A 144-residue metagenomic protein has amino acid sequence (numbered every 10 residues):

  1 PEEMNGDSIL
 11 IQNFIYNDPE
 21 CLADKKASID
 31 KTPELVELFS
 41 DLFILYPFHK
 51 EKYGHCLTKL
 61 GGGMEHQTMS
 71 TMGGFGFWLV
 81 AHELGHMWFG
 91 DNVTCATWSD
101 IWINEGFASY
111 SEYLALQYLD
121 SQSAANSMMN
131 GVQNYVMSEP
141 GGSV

Functional and structural regions predicted by a protein language model:
P1-G6: Structured beta-strand-rich cores of soluble
D7, N13-V144: Hydrophobic alpha-helical and helix-loop surface patches within well-folded domains that function as non-catalytic
